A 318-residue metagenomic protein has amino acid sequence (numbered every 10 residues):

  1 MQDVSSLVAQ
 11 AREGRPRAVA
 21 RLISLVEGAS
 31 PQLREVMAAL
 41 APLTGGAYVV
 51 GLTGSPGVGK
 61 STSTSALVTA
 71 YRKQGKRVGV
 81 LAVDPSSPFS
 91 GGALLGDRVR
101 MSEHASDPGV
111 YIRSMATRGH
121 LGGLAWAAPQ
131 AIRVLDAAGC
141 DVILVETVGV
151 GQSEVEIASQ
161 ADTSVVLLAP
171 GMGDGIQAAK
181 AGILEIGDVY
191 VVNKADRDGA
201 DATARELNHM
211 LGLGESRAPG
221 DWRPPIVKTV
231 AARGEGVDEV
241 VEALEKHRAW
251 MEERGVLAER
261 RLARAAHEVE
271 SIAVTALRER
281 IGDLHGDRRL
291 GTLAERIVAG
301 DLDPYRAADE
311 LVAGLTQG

Functional and structural regions predicted by a protein language model:
Q2-V50, S55-V58, S63-G175: Nucleotide-state-sensitive switch-loop elements of NTP-binding domains
S5-V8, M115, Y190-V192, P225-V230 (+1 more regions): Short hinge/gating elements
E13, S24-P31, P42, K73 (+6 more regions): Generic secondary-structure signature for well-ordered alpha-helical cores
L81, L167, V192-N193, T229: Generic beta-sheet signal
L94, A131, E156, Q160 (+5 more regions): Alpha-helical scaffold elements adjacent to nucleotide-binding pockets in ATP/GTP-utilizing enzyme cores
P170-D198: Flexible active-site lid/hinge loop adjacent to a nucleotide/diphosphate and Mg2+-phosphate binding pocket
V189, A195-W250: Canonical P-loop GTPase G-domain recognition
K228-A231, E239-T316: Long, well-ordered amphipathic alpha-helical subdomains in the mid-to-C-terminal portions of large enzyme subunits
